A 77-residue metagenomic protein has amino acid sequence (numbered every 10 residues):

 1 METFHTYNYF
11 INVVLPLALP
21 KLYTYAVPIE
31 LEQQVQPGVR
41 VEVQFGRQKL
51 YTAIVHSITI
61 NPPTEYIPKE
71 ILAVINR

Functional and structural regions predicted by a protein language model:
M1-R77: Accessory, non-ATPase domains that flank or precede helicase/AAA+ motor cores in DNA-metabolism machines
